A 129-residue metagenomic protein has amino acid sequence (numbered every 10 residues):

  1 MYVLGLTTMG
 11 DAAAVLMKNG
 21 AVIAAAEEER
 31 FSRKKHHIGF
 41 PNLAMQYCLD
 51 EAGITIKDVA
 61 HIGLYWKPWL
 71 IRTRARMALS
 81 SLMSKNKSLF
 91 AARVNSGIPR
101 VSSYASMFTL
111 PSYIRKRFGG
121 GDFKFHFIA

Functional and structural regions predicted by a protein language model:
M1-A129: Short acidic/glycine-rich loops and adjacent helix/strand connectors that line catalytic pockets where negatively
